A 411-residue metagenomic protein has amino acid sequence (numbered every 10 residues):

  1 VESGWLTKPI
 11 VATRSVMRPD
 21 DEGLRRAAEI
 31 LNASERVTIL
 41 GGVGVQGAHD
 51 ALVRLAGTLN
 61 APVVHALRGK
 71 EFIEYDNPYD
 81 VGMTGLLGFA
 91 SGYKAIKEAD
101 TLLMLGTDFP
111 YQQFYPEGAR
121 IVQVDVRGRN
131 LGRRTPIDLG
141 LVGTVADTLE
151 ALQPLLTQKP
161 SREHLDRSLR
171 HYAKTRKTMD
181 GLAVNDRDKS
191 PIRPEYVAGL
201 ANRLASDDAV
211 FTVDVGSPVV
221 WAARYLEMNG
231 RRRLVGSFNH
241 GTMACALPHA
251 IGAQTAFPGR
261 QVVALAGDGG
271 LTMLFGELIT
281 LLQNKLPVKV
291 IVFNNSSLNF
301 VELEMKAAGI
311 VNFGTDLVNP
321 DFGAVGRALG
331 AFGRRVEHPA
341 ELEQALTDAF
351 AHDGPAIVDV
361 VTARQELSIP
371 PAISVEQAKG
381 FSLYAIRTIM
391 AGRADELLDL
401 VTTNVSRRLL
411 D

Functional and structural regions predicted by a protein language model:
V1-L31, D180, V184: Conformationally flexible catalytic loops at phosphate/diphosphate-handling active centers
V1-M17, Q113, A345-D411: Glycine/aspartate-rich loop-and-adjacent alpha/beta segment that forms the canonical ThDP
S15, G69-R170, L346, F350: Glycine-rich, acidic loop regions that bind phosphate or pyrophosphate groups
P19-R26, N32-A33, N319, G330-I357 (+1 more regions): Glycine-rich ThDP/TPP pyrophosphate-binding loop and its adjacent helix/strand module within ThDP-dependent enzymes
G23-V37, I96-E98, L200-A209, Q254-G259 (+1 more regions): Glycine-rich phosphate/diphosphate-binding loops that line cofactor/substrate pockets in enzymes
E98-A99, T148, P154, M305-A345: Conserved thiamine diphosphate
E98-P110, V220-L298: Thiamine diphosphate
A173-P248, A253, G259: Active-site diphosphate/adenylate-binding microenvironment
